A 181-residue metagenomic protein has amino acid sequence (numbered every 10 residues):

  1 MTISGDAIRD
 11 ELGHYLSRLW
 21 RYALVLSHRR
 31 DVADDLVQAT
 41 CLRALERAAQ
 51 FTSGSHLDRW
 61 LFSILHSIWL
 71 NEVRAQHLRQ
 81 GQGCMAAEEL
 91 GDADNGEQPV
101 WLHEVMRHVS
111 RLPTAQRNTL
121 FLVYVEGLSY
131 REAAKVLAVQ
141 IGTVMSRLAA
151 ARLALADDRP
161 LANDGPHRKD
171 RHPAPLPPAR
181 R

Functional and structural regions predicted by a protein language model:
M1-R21, D31-D34, L45, R117: A short, charge-rich alpha-helical start-of-domain segment used by transcription regulators
I3-D6, D10, A75-Q76, C84-S110: Acidic, proline/glycine-rich intrinsically disordered inter-domain spacer in sigma factors
E11, Y15, L19, A23 (+3 more regions): Residue-level preference for hydrophobic side chains embedded in well-ordered alpha helices
D31, R131, G142: Residues within helix-turn-helix
D35-L42, E46, S55-S67: Structural recognition of an alpha-helix C-terminal capping motif at a helix-to-coil junction
A49-T52, S63-C84, Q98: Arg/Lys-rich amphipathic alpha helix in sigma70-family domain 2
T119-V123: A short pre-motif secondary-structure segment
L137-G165: DNA-recognition helix of helix-turn-helix
